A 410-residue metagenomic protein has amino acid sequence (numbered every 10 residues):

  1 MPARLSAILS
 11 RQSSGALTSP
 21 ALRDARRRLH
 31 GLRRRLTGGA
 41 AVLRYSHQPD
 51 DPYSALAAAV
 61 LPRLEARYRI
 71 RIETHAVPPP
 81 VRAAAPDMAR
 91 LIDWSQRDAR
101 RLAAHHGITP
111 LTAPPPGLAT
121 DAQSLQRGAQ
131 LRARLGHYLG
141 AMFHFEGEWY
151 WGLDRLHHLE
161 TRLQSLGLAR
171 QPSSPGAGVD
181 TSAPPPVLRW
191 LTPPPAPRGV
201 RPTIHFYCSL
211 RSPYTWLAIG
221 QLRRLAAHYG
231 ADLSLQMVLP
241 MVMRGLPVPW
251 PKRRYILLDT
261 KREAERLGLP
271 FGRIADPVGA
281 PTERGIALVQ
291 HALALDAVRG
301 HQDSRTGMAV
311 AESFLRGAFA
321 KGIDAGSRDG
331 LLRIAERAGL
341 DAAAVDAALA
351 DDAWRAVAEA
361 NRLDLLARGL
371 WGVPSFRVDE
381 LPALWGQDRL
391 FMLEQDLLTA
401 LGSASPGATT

Functional and structural regions predicted by a protein language model:
M1-H30, R35-T37: N-terminal leader/targeting and pre-domain segments
S13-A16, S54-E65, A119-P194, V200-H205 (+3 more regions): C-terminal cap of thioredoxin/glutaredoxin-like
R26, H30, R34, R44-H47 (+9 more regions): A near-ubiquitous, low-amplitude feature marking generic local secondary-structure context
G31-R35, R69-E73, Q130-R132, P193-P195 (+5 more regions): Short hydrophobic/aromatic-rich motifs at helix boundaries and adjacent loops
L36-L43, P197-I204: A short, charged/proline- and glycine-enriched loop that marks the coil->beta-strand transition at the N-terminal
R44, P49-D50, A55-Q123, W216-A318 (+1 more regions): Structural alpha/beta surface segment adjacent to cysteine/selenocysteine redox centers across thiol/disulfide enzymes
Q48-P49, S209-R211: The substrate-binding groove and active-site-proximal loops of carbohydrate-active enzymes, especially glycoside
